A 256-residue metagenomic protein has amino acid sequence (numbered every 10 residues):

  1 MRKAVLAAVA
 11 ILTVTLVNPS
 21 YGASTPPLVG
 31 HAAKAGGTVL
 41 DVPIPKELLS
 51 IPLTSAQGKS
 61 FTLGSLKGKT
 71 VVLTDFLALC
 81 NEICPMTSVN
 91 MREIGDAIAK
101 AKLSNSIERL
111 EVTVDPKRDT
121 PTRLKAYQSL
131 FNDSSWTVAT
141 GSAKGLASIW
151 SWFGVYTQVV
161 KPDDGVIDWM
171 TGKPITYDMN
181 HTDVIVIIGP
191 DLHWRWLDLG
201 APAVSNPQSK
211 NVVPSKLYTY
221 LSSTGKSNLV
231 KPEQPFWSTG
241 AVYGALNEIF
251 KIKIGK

Functional and structural regions predicted by a protein language model:
M1-T54, K231, T239-K256: N-terminal targeting signals for export/organelle localization
K46-L48, T70, N180-T182: Short, small/polar residue-rich loop motifs at catalytic or cofactor-binding pockets
I51-V71: A short beta-strand-turn-helix
G64-M91: Short active-site neighborhood of thiol/selenol oxidoreductases, capturing the structured segment around
G68-V71, S106-I107, N132-W136, P190-H193: Loop/turn elements at helix/coil->beta-strand transitions in domains of secreted/extracellular proteins
S88-S151: Structural microenvironment flanking redox-active thiols in thiol-disulfide oxidoreductases
P121-Y127, A143-M179: Thioredoxin-like thiol-disulfide oxidoreductase module
D163-K256: Thiol-/selenol-based redox modules, centered on thioredoxin-like and closely related oxidoreductase domains
